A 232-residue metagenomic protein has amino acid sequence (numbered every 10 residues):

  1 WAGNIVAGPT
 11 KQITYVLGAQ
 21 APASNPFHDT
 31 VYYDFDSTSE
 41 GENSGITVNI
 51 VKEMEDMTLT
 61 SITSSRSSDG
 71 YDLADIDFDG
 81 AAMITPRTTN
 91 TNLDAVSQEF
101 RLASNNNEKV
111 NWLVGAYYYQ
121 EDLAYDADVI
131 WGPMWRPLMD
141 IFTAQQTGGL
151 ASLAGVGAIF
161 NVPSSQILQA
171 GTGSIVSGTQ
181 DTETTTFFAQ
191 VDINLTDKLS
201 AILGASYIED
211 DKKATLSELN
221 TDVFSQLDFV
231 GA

Functional and structural regions predicted by a protein language model:
W1-L113, Y119-A127, I141: Outer-membrane beta-barrel domain signature, strongest for Gram-negative TonB-dependent receptors and also present
W1-Y32, D75-P86, D128-S177, K213-A232: Solvent-exposed loop segments that connect transmembrane elements
D36-S39, S174-D181: Short acidic-aromatic active-site loops that bind/stabilize oxyanions
V51-K52, D94, L102-N105, A189 (+3 more regions): Residue-level signature of outer-membrane beta-barrel architecture
S61, Y117, F188, S206: Aromatic/pi-system hotspot detector in well-structured domains
T184: Conserved donor sugar-nucleotide recognition element shared by glycan-biosynthetic enzymes
